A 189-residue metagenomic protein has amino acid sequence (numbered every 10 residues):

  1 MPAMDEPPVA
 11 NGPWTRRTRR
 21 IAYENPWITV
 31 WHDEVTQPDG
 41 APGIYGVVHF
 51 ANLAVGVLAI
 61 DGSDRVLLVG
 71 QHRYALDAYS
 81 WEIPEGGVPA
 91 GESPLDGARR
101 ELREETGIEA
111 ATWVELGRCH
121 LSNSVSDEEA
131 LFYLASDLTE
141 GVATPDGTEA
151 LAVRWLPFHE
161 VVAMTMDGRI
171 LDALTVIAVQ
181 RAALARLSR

Functional and structural regions predicted by a protein language model:
M1-E24: Extreme N-terminal tail/first-helix region
R16, V30, I44-Y45, V69 (+3 more regions): Hydrophobic residues on conserved beta-strands that form the core of alpha/beta folds
T18-G56, G62: Acidic, metal-coordinating catalytic segment for phosphate/diphosphate chemistry, firing primarily on the Nudix
N25, A75, N123-V125: Short glycine/serine/proline-enriched coil/turn segments at secondary-structure junctions
G43-I44, A51-G56, D61, G87-L174: Unchanged
N52-A78, E82-E85: A glycine-rich, hydrophobic loop/mini-helix early in the fold
L184-R189: Generic C-terminal helix-cap and adjacent flexible tail
